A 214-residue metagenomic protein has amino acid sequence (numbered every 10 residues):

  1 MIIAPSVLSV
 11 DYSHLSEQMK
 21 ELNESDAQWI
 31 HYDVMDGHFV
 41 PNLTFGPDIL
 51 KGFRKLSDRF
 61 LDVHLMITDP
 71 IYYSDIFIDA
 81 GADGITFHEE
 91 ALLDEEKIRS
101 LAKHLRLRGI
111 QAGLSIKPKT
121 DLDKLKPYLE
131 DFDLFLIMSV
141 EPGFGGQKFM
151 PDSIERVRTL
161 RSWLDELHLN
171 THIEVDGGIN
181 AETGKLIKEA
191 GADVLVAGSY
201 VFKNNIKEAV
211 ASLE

Functional and structural regions predicted by a protein language model:
M1-T86, L92-E95, R99-S100, R106 (+7 more regions): Conserved N-terminal beta1-alpha1 strand-loop-helix module at the mouth
P5, E17, W163-L169, I173-E174 (+1 more regions): Non-catalytic terminal and connector segments of soluble metabolic enzymes
Y32, P41, M138-E141, H172-I173 (+1 more regions): Short, flexible coil/turn micro-motifs enriched in small/turn-prone residues
S115-K119: Short gly/ser/thr-rich secondary-structure transition/capping motifs
P142-G146: Active-site phosphate-binding strand-loop segment of PLP-dependent enzymes
N170-V175, N180-G184, K188-E214: Alpha/beta catalytic cores of nucleotide-metabolism and tRNA/nucleoside-modifying enzymes
